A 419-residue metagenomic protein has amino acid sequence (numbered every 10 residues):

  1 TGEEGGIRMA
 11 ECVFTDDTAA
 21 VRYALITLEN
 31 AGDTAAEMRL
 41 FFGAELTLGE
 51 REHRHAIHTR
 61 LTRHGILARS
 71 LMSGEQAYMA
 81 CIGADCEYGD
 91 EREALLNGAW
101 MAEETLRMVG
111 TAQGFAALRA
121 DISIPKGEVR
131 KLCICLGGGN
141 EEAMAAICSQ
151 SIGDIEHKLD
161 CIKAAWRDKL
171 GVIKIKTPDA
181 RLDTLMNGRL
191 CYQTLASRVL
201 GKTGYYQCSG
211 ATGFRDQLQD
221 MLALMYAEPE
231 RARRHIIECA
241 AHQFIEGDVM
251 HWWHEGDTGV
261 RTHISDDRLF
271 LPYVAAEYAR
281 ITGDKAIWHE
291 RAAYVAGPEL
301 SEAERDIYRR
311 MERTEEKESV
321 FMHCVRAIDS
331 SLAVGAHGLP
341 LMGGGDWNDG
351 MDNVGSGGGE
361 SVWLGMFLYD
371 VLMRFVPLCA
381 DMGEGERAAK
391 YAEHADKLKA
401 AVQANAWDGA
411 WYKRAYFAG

Functional and structural regions predicted by a protein language model:
G5-M108, A116-L118, I147-V172, P298: Polysaccharide-binding surfaces and accessory modules of carbohydrate-active proteins
A36-M38, I122-N140, L368-V371: Short Pro-Gly-centered flexible turn/kink motifs
G43, M250, F367-G419: Catalytic cores of carbohydrate-active enzymes
E141-A146, I281-E290, M311-E315, L372-Y391: Inter-helical turn/loop segments and adjacent helix faces that build the functional surface of alpha-helical bundle
D160-C208, R234, E238, R326 (+3 more regions): Low-complexity, Ser/Thr/Pro/Gly-enriched N-terminal "stalk/linker" regions
A196-Q207, F244-G256, A286-E290, G335-V354 (+1 more regions): Glycine- and aromatic-rich loop/turn segments at beta-sheet edges
K202-Q217, G256-D266, D352-G365, A418-G419: Solvent-exposed loop and edge beta-strand segments that line ligand/cofactor-binding and catalytic clefts
M221-G338, S361-Y369: Aromatic-rich carbohydrate-recognition surfaces in CAZymes
